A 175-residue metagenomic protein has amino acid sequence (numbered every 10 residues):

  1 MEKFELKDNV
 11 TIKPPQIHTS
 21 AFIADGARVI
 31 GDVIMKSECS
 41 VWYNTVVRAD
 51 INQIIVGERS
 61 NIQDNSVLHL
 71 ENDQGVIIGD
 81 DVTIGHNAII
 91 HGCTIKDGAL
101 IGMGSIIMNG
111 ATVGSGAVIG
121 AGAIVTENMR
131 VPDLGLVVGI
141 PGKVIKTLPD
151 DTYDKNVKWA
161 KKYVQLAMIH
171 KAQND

Functional and structural regions predicted by a protein language model:
M1-Q16, D50, E58, D64-S66 (+2 more regions): Glycine-rich hexapeptide-repeat left-handed beta-helix
T11-I12, Q16-N61, N65-L70: A positional/architectural concept
